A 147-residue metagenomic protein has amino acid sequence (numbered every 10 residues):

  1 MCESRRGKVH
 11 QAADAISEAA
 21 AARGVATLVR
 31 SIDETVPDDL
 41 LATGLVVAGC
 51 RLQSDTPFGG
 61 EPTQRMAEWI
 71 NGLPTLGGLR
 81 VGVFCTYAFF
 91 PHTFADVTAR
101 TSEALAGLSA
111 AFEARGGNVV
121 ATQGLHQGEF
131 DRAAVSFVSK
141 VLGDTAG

Functional and structural regions predicted by a protein language model:
C2-S4, I32, C85-T86: Cofactor-binding loop segments of dinucleotide-utilizing enzymes, especially the Rossmann-like FAD- and NAD(P)+-binding
K8-Q11, S17-L28, A42-G147: FMN-binding flavodoxin-like domain, especially the glycine-rich phosphate-binding loop
E34-D39, A133: Short acidic active-site motifs
